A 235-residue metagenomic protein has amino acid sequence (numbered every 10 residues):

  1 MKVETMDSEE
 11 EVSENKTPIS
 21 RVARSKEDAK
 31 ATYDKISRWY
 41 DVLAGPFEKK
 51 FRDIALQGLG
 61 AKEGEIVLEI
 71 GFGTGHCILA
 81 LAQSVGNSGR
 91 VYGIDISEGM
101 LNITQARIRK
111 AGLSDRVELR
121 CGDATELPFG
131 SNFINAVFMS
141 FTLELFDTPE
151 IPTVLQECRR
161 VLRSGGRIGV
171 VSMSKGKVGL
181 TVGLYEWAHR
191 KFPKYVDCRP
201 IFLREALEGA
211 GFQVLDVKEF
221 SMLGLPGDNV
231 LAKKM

Functional and structural regions predicted by a protein language model:
K2-R38: N-terminal, positively charged/glycine-rich alpha-helical extensions of SAM-dependent methyltransferases
P46-E63: Conserved alpha-helix/loop element of class I SAM-dependent methyltransferases that forms part of the SAM/SAH-binding
L68-E126: Class I SAM-dependent methyltransferase SAM/SAH-binding core
T125-V137: A short acidic, Gly/Pro-enriched loop at the edge of an enzyme's catalytic core that lines a small-molecule cofactor
P152-S164: A short glycine-rich, Lys/Arg-flanked "PGG" loop and its adjoining helix->strand segment in the class I
G165-S172: Conserved beta-strand signature within the Rossmann-like core of class I S-adenosyl-L-methionine
Y195-A210: Short alpha-helix
G211-F212, D216-M235: Core SAM-dependent methyltransferase catalytic element
